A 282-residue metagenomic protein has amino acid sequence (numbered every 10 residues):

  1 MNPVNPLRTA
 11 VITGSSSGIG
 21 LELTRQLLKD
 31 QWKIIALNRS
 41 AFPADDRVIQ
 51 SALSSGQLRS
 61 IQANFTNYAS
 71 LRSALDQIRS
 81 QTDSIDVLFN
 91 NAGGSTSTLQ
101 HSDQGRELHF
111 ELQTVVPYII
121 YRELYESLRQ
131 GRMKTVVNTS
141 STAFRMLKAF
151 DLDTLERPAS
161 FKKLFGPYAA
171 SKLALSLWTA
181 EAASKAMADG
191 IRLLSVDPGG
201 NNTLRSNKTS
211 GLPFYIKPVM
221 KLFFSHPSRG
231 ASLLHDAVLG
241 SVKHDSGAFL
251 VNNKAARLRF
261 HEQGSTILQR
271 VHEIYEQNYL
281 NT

Functional and structural regions predicted by a protein language model:
S16-S17: Conserved glycine-rich cofactor-binding loop
D30-D45: Conserved glycine-rich Rossmann-like NAD(P)H-binding loop of the short-chain dehydrogenase/reductase
A52-A69: Rossmann-fold cofactor-recognition segment
N91-S97: Conserved NAD(P)H cofactor-binding loop of Rossmann-fold oxidoreductase domains
S97-H101, R129, M133-A188, D197-G211: Catalytic loop of short-chain dehydrogenase/reductase
T98-L112: Short alpha-helical oligomerization interface
F110-L124, V137, S171, F223-H226: Short alpha-helix in the Rossmann-fold core of NAD(P)-dependent oxidoreductases
S195, K217-L258, S265, Q269-E273 (+1 more regions): C-terminal helical subdomain
